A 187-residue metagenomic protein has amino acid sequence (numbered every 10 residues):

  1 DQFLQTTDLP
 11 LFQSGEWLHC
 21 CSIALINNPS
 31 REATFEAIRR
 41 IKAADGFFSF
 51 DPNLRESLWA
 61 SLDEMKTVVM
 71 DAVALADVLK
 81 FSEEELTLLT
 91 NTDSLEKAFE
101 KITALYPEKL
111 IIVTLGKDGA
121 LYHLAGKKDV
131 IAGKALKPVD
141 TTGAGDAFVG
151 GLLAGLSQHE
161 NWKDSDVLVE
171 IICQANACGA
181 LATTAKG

Functional and structural regions predicted by a protein language model:
D1-F3, L25: A short acidic, glycine/proline-enriched capping/turn motif at secondary-structure boundaries, especially helix N-cap
F3-Q13: Short amphipathic alpha-helix with an adjacent loop that forms part of the alpha/beta core around
D8, V69, P138: Acidic, amphipathic alpha-helical patches
W17-K101, E108-L110, G119: Conserved beta-alpha-beta core of the PfkB/ribokinase-like small-molecule kinase fold
R39-R40, N91-G187: Conserved phosphate-binding/catalytic region of the ribokinase-like
